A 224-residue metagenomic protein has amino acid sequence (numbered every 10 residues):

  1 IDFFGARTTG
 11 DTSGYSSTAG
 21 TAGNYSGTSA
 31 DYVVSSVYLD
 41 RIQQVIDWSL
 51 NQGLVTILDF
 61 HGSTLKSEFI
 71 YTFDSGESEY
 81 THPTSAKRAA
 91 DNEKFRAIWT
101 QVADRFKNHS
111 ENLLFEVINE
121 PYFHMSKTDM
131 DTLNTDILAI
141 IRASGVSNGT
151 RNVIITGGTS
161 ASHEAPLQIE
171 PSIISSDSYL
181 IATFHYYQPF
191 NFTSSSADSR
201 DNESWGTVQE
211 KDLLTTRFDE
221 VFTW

Functional and structural regions predicted by a protein language model:
F3, T9-G62, K66-L114, D129-S144: An active-site-proximal structural segment forming one wall of the substrate-binding cleft that immediately precedes
A89-W224: Active-site region of glycoside hydrolase catalytic domains
